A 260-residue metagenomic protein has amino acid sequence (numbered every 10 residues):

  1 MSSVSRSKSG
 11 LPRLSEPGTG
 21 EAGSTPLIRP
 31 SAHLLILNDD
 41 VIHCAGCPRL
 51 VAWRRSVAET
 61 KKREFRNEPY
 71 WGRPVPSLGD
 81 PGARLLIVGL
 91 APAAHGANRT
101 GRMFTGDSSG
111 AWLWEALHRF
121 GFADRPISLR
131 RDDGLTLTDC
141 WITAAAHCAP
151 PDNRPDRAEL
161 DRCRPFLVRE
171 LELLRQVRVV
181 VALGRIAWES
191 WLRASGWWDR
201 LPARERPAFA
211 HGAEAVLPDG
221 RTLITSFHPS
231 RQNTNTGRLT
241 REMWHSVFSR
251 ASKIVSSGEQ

Functional and structural regions predicted by a protein language model:
S2-G10: Extreme N-terminal basic, low-complexity initiation segments that serve as generic localization/processing leaders
R6, E16-G20, L223: Hydrophobic residues within membrane-embedded alpha helices
S9, P17, Q260: Cationic, low-complexity basic patches in intrinsically disordered or flexible, solvent-exposed regions
G10-R13, R29-A213, L217-S256: A polyanion-binding, active-site-adjacent surface
T19-T25, A32: Ala/Thr-enriched low-complexity intrinsically disordered regions
